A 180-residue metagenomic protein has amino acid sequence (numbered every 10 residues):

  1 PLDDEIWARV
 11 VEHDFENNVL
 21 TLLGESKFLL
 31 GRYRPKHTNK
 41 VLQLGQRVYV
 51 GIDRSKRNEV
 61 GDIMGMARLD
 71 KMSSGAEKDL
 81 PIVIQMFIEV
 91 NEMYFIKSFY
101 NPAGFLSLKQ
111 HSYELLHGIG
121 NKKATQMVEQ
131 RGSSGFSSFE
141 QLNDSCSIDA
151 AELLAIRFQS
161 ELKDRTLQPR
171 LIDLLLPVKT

Functional and structural regions predicted by a protein language model:
P1-I88: Structure-specific DNA junction-binding interface
M86-L115, Q126-T180: C-terminal extensions
G120-N121: Small-residue hinge/turn detector
